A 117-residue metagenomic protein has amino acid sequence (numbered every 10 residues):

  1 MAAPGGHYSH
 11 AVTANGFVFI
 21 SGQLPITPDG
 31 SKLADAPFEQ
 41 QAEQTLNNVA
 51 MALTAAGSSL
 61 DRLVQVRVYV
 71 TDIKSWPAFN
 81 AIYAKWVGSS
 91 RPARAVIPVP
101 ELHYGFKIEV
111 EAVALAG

Functional and structural regions predicted by a protein language model:
M1-G117: Short, polar/acidic, helix-capping and beta-turn segments at strand->helix junctions that line the mouths
